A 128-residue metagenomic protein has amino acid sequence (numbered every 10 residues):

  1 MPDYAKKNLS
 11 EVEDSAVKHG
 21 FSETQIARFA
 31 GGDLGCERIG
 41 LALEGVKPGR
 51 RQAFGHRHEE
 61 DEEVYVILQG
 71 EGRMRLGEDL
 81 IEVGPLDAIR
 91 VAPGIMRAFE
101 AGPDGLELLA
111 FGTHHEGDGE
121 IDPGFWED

Functional and structural regions predicted by a protein language model:
M1-I39, G119-D128: A short, N-terminal "cap"/entry segment at the start of jelly-roll beta-barrel domains of the cupin/DSBH fold
E23-F29, A42-H58: Conserved short histidine dyad/triad with adjacent acidic residue
G31-D33, Q52-H58, E100-A101, G124: Short histidine-centered beta-strand/loop micro-motifs that create catalytic or ligand/metal-coordination sites
L43-V46, R57-R75: Short, conserved beta-strand element in jelly-roll/cupin
F54, M74-R75, V91, R97-P103: Short beta-strand His + acidic residue motifs that chelate non-heme Fe in jelly-roll/DSBH and cupin folds
E60, D79, I95, D104-G105: A generic "binding-loop/recognition-motif" signal
E78-P93: Short acidic-glycine-tyrosine-enriched beta hairpin
A98-D128: Double-stranded beta-helix
